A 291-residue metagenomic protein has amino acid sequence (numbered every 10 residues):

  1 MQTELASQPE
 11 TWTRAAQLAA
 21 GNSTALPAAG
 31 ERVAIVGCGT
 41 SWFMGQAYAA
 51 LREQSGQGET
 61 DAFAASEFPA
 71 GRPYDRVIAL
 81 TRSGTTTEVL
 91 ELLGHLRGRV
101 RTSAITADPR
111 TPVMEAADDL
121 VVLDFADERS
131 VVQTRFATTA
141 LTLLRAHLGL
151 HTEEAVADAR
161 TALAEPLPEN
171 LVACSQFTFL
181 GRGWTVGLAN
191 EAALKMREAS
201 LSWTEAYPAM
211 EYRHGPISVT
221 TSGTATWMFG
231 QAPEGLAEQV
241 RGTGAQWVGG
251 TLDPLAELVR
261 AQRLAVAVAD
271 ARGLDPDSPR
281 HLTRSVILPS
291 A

Functional and structural regions predicted by a protein language model:
M1, A117, Q231-A232, Q239-A291: Phosphate-moiety recognition in structured ligand-binding domains
M1-E10, D124-F136, P254-L258, S278-P279: A cross-family phosphate/adenosyl-ligand binding-site feature
M1-E31: An N-terminal, well-structured beta->alpha segment
S7-E10, L18-A19, R135-Q176, D270-A291: YjeF_N-associated NAD(P)HX repair module
L18, L26-R76, S175-T221, R263-V266 (+1 more regions): Anionic-ligand anchoring segments at beta-strand to alpha-helix junctions in alpha/beta enzyme folds, i.e., glycine
A29-A157, L163-A164, R182, A225-T251: Glycine-rich phosphate-binding loops that contact phosphosugars or nucleotide phosphates
A157-P166, T204-H214, G230-Q231: A general structural motif
